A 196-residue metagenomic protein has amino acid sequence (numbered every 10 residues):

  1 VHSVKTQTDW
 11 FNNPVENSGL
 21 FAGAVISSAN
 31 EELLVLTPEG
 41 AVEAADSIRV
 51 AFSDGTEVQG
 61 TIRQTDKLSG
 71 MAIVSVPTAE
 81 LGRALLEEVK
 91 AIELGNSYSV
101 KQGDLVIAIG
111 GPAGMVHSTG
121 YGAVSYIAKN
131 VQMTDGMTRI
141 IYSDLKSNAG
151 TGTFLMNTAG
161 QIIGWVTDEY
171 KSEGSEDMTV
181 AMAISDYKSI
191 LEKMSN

Functional and structural regions predicted by a protein language model:
V1, G23, L33, T37 (+9 more regions): Terminal peptide-recognition signature
V4, I26-S28, R63-T65, S97 (+3 more regions): Residue-level recognition of beta-strand microenvironments
K5-P38, E57-Q59, E93, T119 (+2 more regions): A conserved glycine-rich beta-strand in the N-terminal activation segment of trypsin-fold
W10-S18, T65-S69, E80-L86, I127-I141 (+1 more regions): Gly/Ser-enriched beta-turn/beta-hairpin loop segments
S27-G110, G114-M115, A149: Conserved active-site neighborhood of the chymotrypsin/trypsin-like protease fold
G95-G136, Y170-T179: Flexible, gly/ser-rich surface segments that form the specificity/activation loops bordering the active-site cleft
S147-V166: Catalytic nucleophile loop of clan PA
I162-N196: C-terminal cap/linker of serine protease catalytic domains
